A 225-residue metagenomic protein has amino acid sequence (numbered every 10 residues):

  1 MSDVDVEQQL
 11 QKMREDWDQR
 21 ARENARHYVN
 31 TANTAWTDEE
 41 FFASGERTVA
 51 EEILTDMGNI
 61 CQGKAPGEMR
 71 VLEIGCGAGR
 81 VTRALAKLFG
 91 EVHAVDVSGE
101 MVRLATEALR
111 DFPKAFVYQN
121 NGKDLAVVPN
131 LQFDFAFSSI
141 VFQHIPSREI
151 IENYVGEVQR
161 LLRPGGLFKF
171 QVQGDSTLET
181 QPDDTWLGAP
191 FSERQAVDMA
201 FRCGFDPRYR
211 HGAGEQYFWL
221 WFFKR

Functional and structural regions predicted by a protein language model:
S2-A126, R148-I150, L167-R225: Class I (Rossmann-like) S-adenosyl-L-methionine-dependent methyltransferase catalytic domain, capturing the SAM-binding
R103, S139-Q143, G156: Internal, well-ordered alpha-helical scaffold/interface segments that support domain packing or protein-protein contacts
A126-A136: A short acidic, Gly/Pro-enriched loop at the edge of an enzyme's catalytic core that lines a small-molecule cofactor
F135-E149: A short SAM/SAH-binding and catalytic strip from SAM-dependent methyltransferases
E152-P164: A short glycine-rich, Lys/Arg-flanked "PGG" loop and its adjoining helix->strand segment in the class I
